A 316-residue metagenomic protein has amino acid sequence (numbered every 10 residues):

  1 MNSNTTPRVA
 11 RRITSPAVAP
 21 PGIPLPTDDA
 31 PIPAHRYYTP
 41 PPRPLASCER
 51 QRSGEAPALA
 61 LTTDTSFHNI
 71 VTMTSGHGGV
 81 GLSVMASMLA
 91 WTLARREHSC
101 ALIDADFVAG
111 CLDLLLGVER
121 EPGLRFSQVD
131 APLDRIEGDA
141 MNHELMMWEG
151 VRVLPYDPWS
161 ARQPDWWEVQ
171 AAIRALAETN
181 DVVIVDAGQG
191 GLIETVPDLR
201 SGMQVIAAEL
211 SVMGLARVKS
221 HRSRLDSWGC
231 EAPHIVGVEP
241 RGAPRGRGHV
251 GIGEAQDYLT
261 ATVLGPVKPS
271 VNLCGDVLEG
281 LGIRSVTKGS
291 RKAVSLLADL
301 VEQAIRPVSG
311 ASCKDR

Functional and structural regions predicted by a protein language model:
M1-I70, E119-E137, S223-G237, G253-L259 (+1 more regions): Acidic-aromatic/histidine active-site loop/patch
D64-L116, L176: Walker A/P-loop phosphate-binding motif and the immediately C-terminal alpha-helix
M73, P155-D157, I184-D186, V205-L210 (+1 more regions): Conserved beta-strand segments of the P-loop GTPase G domain that flank and frequently precede/overlap
L93-R152: Phosphate-binding loop that captures ATP/GTP phosphates
R135-W148, R152-G190, T195: Cytosolic-facing regulatory segments adjacent to core modules
E178, G191-V212: Inter-motif core of Ras-like GTPase G domains
V182, G202-Q204, H234, A261-G265: Well-ordered beta-strand positions
E239-G242, I252-V286: Beta-strand-loop-alpha "switch" segments that mediate conformational coupling across diverse proteins
